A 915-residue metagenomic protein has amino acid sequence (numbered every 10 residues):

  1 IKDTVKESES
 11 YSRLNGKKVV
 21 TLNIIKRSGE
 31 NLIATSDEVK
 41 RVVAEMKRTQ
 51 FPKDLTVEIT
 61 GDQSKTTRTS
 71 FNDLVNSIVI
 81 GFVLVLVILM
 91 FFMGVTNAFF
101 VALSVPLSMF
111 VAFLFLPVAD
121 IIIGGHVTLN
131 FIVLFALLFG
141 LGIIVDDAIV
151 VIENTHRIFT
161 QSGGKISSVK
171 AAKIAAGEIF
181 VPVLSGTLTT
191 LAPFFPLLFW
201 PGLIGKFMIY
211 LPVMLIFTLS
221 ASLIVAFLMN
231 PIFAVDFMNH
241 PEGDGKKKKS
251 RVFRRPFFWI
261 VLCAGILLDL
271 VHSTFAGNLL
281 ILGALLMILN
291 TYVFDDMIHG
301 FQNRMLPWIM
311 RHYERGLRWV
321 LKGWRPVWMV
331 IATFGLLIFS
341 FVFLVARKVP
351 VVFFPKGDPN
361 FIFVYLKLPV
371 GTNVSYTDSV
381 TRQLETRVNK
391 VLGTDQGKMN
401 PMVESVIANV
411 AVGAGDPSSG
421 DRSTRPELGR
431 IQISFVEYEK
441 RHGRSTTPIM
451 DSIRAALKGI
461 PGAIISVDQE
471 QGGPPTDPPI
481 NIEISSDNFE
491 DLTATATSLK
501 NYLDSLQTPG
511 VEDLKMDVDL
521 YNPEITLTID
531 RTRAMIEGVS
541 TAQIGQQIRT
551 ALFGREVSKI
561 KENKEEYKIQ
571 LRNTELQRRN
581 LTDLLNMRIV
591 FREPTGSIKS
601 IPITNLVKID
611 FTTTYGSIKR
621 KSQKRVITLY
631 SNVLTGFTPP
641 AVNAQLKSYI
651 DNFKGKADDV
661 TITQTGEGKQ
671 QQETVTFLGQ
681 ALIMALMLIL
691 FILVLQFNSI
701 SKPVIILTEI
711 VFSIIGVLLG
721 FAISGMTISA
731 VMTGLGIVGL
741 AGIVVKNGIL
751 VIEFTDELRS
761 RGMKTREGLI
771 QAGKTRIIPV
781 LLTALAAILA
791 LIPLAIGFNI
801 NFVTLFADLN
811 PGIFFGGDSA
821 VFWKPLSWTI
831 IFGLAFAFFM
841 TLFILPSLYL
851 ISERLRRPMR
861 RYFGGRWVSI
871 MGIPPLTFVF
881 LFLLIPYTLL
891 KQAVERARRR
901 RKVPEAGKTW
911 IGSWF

Functional and structural regions predicted by a protein language model:
I1-E7, K18, E30, A34-V57 (+7 more regions): Surface-exposed amphipathic alpha-helical segments in non-transmembrane regions that serve as interaction surfaces
Y11-V87, P196, G202-L203, F207 (+4 more regions): Juxtamembrane "pre-transmembrane" interface segments
T60, T67, F71, I152 (+4 more regions): Helix-loop junctions and hydrophobic alpha-helical segments within the transmembrane domains of large membrane
Q63, M93, F113-F135, L198-L215 (+6 more regions): Short helix-loop junctions at transmembrane helix boundaries
V83, V87-R157, F217, F691-R776 (+3 more regions): Hydrophobic transmembrane alpha-helices and their membrane-interface caps in long multi-pass transport proteins
L114, V118, N130, G140-T155 (+10 more regions): Transmembrane alpha-helices and their membrane-interface boundaries in multi-pass membrane transporters and channels
V118-G125, L129, L198-K206, V271 (+9 more regions): Transmembrane helices with small-residue packing motifs
I179, G245-V352, I482, G864-F915: Signature of alpha-helical transmembrane segments and their immediate interfacial
